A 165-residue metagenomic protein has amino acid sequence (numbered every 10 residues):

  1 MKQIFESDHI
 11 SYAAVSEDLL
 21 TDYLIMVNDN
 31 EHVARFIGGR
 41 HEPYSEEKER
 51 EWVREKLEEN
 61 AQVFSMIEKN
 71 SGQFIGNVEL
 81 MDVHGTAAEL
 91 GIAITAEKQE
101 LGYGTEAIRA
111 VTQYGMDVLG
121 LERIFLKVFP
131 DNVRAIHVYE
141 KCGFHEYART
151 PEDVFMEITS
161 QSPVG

Functional and structural regions predicted by a protein language model:
M1-R50, Q161-G165: A short, well-structured alpha-helix characteristic of acyl/acetyltransferase catalytic modules
D22, E89, R134: Amphipathic alpha-helical recognition patches that constitute DNA-binding helices
V27, K98, G102, G143 (+1 more regions): Conserved functional loop/turn residues at catalytic and ligand-binding sites
G39-E97, T150: Acetyl-CoA-dependent GNAT
G72, G102, N132: Conserved G/P- and acidic residue-centered "switch" motifs that form tight phosphate/ATP-binding loops in soluble
I94, E100-G115, I136-K141: Conserved acetyl-CoA-binding loop-helix of GNAT-fold acetyltransferases
E122-I136, K141-G165: C-terminal "cap" of GNAT-fold acetyltransferases
